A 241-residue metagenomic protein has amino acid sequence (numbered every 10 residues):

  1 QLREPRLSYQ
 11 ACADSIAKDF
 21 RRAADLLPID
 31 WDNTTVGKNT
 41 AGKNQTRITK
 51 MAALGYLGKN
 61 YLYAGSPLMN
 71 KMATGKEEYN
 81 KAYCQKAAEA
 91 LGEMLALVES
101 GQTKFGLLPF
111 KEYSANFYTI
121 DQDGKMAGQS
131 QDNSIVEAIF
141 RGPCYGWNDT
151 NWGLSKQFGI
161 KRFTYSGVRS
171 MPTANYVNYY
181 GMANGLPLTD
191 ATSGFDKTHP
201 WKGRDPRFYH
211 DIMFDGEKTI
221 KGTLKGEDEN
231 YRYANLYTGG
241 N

Functional and structural regions predicted by a protein language model:
Q1-K50, K59-A82, N241: Aromatic-anchored glycine-rich loop motif in surface-exposed flexible loops
R47-G239: An aromatic- and glycine-enriched ligand-binding surface/loop that stacks and positions planar moieties
